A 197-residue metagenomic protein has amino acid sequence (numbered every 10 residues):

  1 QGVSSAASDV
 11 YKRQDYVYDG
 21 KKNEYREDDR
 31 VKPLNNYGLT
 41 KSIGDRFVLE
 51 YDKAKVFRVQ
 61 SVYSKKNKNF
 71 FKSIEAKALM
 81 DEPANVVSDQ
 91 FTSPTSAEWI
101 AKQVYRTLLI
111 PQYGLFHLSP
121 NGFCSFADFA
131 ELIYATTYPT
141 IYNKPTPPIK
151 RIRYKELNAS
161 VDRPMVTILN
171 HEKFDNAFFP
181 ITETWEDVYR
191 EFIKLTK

Functional and structural regions predicted by a protein language model:
Q1-A7, Y11: Single conserved hydrophobic/aromatic residue that forms the stacking wall/gate of nucleotide- or nucleobase-binding
Y16-F57, V62-S64: Catalytic helix-loop patch of NAD(P)-dependent Rossmann-fold dehydrogenases
D19-K22, K66-N67, S96, A127-F129: Short glycine-/acidic-enriched loop or helix-start segments at secondary-structure transitions that form or flank
R46-T92, A97-W99, Y105-R106: NAD(P)-dependent short-chain dehydrogenase/reductase
S61, F70, Y113-F116, F126 (+1 more regions): Tryptophan-centric aromatic hotspots in well-structured domains and transmembrane helices
Q103, I110-S160: Mid/C-terminal beta-alpha module of Rossmann-like enzyme folds, strongest in SDR-family dehydrogenases/epimerases
S125-E131, I152-I193, K197: Conserved C-terminal active-site "lid" loop/helix of NAD(P)H-dependent oxidoreductases that clamps the redox cofactor
